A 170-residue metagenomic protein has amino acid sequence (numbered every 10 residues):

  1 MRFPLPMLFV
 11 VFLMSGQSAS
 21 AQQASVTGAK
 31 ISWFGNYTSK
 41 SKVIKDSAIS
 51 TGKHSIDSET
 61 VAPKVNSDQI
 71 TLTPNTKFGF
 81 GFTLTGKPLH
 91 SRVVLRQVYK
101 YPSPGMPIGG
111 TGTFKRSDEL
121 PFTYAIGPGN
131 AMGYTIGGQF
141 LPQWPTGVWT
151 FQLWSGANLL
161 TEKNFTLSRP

Functional and structural regions predicted by a protein language model:
M1-P4: Positively charged n-region of N-terminal signal peptides that target proteins for export
P6-G16: Bacterial N-terminal signal peptides
G16, N164-F165: Alpha-helix boundary/interfacial micro-motifs
Q17-A21: Sec/Tat signal peptide C-region and signal peptidase I cleavage site
Q22-L141, T146, W154-S155, L159-N164: Contiguous segments within soluble domain cores/interaction surfaces
T166-P170: Short beta-strand edge segments in extracellular beta-sheet folds
